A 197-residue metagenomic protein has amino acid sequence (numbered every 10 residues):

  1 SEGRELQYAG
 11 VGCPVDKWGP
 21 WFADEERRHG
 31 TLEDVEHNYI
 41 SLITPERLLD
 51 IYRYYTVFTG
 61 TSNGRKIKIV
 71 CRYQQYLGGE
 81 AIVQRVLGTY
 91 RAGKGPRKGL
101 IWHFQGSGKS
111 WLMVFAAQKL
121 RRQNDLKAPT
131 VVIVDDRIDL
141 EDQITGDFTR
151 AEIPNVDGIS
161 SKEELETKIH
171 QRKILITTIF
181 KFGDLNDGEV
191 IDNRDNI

Functional and structural regions predicted by a protein language model:
S1-T130, D139-P154, I174, F180 (+1 more regions): ATP-dependent helicase/translocase motor core
A9-G10, L185-G188: Short glycine-/acidic-enriched loop or helix-start segments at secondary-structure transitions that form or flank
P129-V132, N186: Short beta-alpha connecting loops at secondary-structure transitions that line or flank enzyme active sites
D135-I138, G158-E166, T178-D184: Conserved helicase motor
R150, K162-L175, G188-D192: Conserved motor-coupling elements within RecA-like helicase/translocase cores
I197: Catalytic PLP-binding core of fold-type I/II PLP enzymes
